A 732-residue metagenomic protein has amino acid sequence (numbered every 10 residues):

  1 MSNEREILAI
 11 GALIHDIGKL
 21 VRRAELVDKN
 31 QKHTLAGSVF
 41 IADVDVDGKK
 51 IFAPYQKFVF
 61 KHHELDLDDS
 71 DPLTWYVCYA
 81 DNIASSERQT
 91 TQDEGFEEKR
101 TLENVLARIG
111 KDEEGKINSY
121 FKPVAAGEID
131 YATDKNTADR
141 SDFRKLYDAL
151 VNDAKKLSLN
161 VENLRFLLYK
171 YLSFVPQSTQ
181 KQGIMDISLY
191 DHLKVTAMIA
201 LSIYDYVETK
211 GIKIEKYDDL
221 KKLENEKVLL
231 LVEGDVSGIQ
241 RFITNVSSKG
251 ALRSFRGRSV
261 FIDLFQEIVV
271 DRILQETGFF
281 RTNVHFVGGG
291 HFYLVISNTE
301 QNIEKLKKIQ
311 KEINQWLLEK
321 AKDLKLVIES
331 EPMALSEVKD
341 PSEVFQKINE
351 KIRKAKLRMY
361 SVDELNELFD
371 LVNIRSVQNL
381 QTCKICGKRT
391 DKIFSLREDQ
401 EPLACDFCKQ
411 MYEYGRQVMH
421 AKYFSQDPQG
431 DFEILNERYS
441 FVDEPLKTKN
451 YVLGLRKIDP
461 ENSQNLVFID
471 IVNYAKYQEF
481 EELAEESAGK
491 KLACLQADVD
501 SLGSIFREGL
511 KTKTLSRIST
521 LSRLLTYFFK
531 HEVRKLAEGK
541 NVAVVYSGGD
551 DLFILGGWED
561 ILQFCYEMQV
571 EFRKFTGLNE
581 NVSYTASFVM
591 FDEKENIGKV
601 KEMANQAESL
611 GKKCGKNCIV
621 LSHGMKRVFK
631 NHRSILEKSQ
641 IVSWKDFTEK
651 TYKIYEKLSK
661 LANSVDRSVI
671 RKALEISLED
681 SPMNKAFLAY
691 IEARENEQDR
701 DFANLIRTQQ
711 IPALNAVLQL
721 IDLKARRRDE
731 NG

Functional and structural regions predicted by a protein language model:
M1-I10, L20, T34-I51, I187-D219 (+2 more regions): Alpha-helical phosphate/pyrophosphate-handling elements in metalloenzyme active cores
M1-V124, F174-T179, E224, T244-G250 (+1 more regions): Divalent metal-dependent catalytic cores for phosphoryl transfer on phosphate-bearing substrates
Y55-H62, L230, T282-V295, K322-D340 (+4 more regions): A short glycine-enriched loop-to-beta-strand structural element that forms part of the catalytic core of nucleotide
A197-V207, V260-F279, K305-L317, A484 (+5 more regions): Alpha-helical scaffold within the catalytic cores of cyclic-nucleotide enzymes
S297, K308, E312, F588-D592 (+2 more regions): Cyclic nucleotide signaling catalytic output domains
L317-L326, E350-L365, T576-N579, E602-R627: Catalytic/regulatory signature loops of cyclic-dinucleotide turnover enzymes and related class III nucleotidyl cyclases
Y360-K447: Cys/His-rich short segments
C614-G732: Long, compositionally biased charged/polar accessory segments in the mid-to-C-terminal portions of proteins
